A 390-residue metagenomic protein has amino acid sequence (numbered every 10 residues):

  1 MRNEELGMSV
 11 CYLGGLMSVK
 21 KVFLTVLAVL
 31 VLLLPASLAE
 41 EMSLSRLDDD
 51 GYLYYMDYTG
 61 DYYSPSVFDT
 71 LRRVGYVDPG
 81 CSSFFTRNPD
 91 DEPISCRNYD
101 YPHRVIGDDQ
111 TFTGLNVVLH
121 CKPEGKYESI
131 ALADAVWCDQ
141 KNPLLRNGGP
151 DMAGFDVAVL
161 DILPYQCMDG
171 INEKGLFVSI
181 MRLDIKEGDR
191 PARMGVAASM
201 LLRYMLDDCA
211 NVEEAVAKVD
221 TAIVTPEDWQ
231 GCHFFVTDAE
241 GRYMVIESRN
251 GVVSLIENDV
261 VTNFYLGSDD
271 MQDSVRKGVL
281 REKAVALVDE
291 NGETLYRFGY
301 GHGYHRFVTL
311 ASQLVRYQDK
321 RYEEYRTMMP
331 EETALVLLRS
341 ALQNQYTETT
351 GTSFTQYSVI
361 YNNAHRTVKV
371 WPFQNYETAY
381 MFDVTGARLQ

Functional and structural regions predicted by a protein language model:
M1-M8: Short, basic, low-complexity termini and linkers enriched in Ser/Thr/Gly/Pro that act as targeting/leader peptides
L16-L24: Bacterial N-terminal signal peptides that target proteins for export
T25-L34: Bacterial N-terminal signal peptides
A36-E213, T221-D228, V315-Q390: N-terminal mature-domain region immediately after signal-peptide cleavage in secreted/organellar precursors
V216, E227-F234: Surface-exposed patches in mature extracellular/periplasmic domains of secreted proteins
G231-K283: Extended amphipathic alpha-helical segments with heptad-repeat/coiled-coil character used for oligomerization, fusion
K277-L335: Long, charge-rich alpha-helical interaction segments
